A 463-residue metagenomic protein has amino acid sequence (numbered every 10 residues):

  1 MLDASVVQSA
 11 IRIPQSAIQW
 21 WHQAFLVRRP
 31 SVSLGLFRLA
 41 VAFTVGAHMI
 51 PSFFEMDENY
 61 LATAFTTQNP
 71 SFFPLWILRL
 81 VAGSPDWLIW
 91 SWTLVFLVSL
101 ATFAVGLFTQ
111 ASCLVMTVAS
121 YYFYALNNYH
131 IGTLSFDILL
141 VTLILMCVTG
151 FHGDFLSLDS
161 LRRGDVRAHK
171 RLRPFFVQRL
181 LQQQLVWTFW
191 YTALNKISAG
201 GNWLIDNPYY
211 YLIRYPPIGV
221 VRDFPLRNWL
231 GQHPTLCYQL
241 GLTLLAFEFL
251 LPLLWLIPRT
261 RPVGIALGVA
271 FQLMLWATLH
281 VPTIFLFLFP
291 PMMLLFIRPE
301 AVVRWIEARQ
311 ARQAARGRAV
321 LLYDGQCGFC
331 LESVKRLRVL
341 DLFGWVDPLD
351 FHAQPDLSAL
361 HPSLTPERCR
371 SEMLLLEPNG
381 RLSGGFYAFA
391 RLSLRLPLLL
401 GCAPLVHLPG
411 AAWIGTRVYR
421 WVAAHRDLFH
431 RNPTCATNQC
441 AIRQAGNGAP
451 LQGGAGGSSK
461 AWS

Functional and structural regions predicted by a protein language model:
L2, V6-V7, P14-P355, R368 (+3 more regions): Alpha-helical membrane-anchoring segments
H352-G448, W462: Thiol/selenol-based redox catalytic cores and closely related redox-interacting motifs
